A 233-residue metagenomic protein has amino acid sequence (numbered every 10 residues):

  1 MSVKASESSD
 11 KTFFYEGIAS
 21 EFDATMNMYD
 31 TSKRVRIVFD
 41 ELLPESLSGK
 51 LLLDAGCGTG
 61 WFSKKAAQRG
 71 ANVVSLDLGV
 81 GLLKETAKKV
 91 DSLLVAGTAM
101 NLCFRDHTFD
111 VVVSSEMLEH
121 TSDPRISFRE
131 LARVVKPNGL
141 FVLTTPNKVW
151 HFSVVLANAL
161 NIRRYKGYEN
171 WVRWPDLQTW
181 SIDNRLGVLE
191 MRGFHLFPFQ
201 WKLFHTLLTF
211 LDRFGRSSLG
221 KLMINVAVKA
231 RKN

Functional and structural regions predicted by a protein language model:
M1-S46, W61, D212: Conserved class I S-adenosyl-L-methionine
K50-G58: Conserved class I S-adenosyl-L-methionine
L51, N72, L93, T108-D110 (+1 more regions): Structural signature of beta-strand start/N-cap positions in the alpha/beta core of ABC transporter nucleotide-binding
T59-N101: Class I SAM-dependent methyltransferase SAM/SAH-binding core
K64-A67, F128-A132: A structural alpha-helix within SAM-dependent methyltransferase catalytic domains
V113: A conserved beta-strand element that flanks and buttresses the S-adenosyl-L-methionine
E116-H120: Short catalytic micro-motifs in class I SAM-dependent methyltransferases
S122-I126, E130, L140-R231: S-adenosyl-L-methionine-dependent methyltransferase catalytic module, highlighting the catalytic core
